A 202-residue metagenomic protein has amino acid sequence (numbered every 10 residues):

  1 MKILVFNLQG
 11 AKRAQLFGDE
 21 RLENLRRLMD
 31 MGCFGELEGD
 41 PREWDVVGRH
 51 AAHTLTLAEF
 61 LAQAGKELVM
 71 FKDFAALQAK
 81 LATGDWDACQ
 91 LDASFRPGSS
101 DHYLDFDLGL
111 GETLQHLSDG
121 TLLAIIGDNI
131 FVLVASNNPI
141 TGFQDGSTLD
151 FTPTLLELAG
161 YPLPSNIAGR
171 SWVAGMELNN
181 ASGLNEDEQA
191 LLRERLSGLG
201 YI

Functional and structural regions predicted by a protein language model:
K2, G10-E67, F71, A76-A79 (+1 more regions): Active-site nucleophile/metal-coordination loop of metallo-enzymes that catalyze phosphate/sulfate and related
L4-R13, C89-D92, I125-I126: Short acidic catalytic loops
N24, F60, D150-L158, G175 (+1 more regions): Generic recognition of well-ordered alpha-helical segments
E36-E38, A124-G127, L155: Active-site neighborhood of phospho(di)ester-bond hydrolases with catalytic His/Asp-centered motifs
Q78-K80, G84, C89, F95-V132: A long, amphipathic alpha-helix that forms part of the scaffold/cap immediately adjacent to metal-dependent active
N129-P162: Substrate-binding rim/cap in mid-to-C-terminal beta-strand-loop elements of soluble/periplasmic
G146, D150, G160-L184: Polar, surface-exposed loop/tail segments that function as active-site lids or cofactor/substrate-recognition elements
L184-I202: Short acidic, low-complexity intrinsically disordered linear motifs used for protein-protein interactions
